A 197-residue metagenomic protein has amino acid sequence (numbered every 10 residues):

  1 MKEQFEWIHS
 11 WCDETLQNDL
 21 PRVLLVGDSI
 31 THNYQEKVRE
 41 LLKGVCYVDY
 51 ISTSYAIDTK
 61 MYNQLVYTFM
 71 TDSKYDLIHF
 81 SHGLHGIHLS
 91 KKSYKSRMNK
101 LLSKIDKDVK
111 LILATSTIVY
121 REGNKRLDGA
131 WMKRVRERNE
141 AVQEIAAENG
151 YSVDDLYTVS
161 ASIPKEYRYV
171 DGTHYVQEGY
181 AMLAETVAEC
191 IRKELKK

Functional and structural regions predicted by a protein language model:
K2-K100, E122, R136: Conserved SGNH/GDSL esterase-like catalytic core that processes O-acyl groups on lipids and polysaccharides
K43, D106, A147: Short conserved AdoMet
T71-K74, K107-D108, E194: Glycine-rich phosphate-binding loop signature in dinucleotide/nucleotide-binding domains
S81, A114-T115: Alpha/beta-hydrolase-fold catalytic nucleophile elbow
L101-I105: Hydrophobic positions in alpha-helices of CheY-like receiver
D106-K110, Y151: A short helix->loop->beta-strand "cap" motif at the edges of active sites that frequently abuts
I118-K197: Catalytic His-Asp segment of secreted/periplasmic serine-dependent ester chemistry enzymes
